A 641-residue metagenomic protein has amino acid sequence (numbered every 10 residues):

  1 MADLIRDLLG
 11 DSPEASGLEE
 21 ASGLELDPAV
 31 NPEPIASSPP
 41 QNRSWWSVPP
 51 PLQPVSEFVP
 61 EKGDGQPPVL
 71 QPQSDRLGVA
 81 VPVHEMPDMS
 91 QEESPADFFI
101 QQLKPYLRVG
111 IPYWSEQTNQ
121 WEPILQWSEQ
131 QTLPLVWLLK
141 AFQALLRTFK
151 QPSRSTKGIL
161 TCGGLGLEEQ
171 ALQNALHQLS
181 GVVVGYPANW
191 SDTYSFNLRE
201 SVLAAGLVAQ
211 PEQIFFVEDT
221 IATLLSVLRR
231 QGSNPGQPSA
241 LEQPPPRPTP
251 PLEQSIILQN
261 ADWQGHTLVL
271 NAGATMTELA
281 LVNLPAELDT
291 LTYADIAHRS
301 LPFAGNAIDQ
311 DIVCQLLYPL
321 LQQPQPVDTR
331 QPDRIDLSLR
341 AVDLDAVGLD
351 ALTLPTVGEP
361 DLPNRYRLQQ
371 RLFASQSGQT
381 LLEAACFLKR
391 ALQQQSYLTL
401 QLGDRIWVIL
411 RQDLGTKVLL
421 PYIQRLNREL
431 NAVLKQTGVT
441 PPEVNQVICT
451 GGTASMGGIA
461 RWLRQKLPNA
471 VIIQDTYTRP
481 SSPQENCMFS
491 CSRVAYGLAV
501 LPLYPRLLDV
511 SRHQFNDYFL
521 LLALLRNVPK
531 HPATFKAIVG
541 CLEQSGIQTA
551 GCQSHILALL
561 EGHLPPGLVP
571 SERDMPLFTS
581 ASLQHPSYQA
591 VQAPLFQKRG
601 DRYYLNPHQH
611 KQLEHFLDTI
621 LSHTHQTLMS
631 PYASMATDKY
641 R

Functional and structural regions predicted by a protein language model:
M1-E25, A29, S90-L268, P285-A307 (+3 more regions): N-terminal phosphate-binding loop and flanking beta/alpha elements of the actin-like ATPase fold
M1-G181, Y186, D192, I312 (+4 more regions): Phosphate-binding loop and its immediate beta->loop->alpha context in nucleotide/phosphate-handling enzymes
G17, E25, P40, Q53 (+3 more regions): Phosphate-binding glycine-rich/basic clefts of nucleotide- and phosphate-handling proteins, predominantly
Q101, D219-A222, T277, N306 (+2 more regions): Residues on a specific face of well-ordered alpha-helices
L241-L279, L503-F535: Extended, charge-rich low-complexity interaction segments
C314-Q322, Q465, N469-I472, V500-L508 (+1 more regions): Short, well-ordered loop/turn and helix-capping segments at boundaries between secondary-structure elements and domains
M488-R512: Long, low-complexity, charged/polar intrinsically disordered regions in eukaryotic proteins
E561-R641: Charged low-complexity interaction tracts in eukaryotic proteins
